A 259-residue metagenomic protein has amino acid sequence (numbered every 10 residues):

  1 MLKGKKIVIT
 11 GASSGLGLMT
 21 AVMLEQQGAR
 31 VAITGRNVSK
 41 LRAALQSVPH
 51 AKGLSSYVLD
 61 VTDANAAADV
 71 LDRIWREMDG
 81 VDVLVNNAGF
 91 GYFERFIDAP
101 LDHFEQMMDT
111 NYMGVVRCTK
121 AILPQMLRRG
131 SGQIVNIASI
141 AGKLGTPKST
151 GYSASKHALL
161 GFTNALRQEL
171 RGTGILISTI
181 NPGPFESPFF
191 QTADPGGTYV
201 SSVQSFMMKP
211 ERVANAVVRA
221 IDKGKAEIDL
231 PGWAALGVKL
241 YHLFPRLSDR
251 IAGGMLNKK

Functional and structural regions predicted by a protein language model:
S13-G15: Conserved glycine-rich cofactor-binding loop
Q27-A44: Conserved glycine-rich Rossmann-like NAD(P)H-binding loop of the short-chain dehydrogenase/reductase
V58-D69, L101: The beta1-alpha1 cofactor-binding region of Rossmann-like NAD(H)/NADP(H)-dependent oxidoreductases
R95-F96, P100-E105: Substrate-binding pocket helix/loop in short-chain dehydrogenase/reductase
T119, S155: Active-site helix of classical SDR
S139: Residue(s) in the substrate-gating loop at a strand-loop-helix junction that position the organic substrate next
G172-G232, R250: SDR active-site lid
